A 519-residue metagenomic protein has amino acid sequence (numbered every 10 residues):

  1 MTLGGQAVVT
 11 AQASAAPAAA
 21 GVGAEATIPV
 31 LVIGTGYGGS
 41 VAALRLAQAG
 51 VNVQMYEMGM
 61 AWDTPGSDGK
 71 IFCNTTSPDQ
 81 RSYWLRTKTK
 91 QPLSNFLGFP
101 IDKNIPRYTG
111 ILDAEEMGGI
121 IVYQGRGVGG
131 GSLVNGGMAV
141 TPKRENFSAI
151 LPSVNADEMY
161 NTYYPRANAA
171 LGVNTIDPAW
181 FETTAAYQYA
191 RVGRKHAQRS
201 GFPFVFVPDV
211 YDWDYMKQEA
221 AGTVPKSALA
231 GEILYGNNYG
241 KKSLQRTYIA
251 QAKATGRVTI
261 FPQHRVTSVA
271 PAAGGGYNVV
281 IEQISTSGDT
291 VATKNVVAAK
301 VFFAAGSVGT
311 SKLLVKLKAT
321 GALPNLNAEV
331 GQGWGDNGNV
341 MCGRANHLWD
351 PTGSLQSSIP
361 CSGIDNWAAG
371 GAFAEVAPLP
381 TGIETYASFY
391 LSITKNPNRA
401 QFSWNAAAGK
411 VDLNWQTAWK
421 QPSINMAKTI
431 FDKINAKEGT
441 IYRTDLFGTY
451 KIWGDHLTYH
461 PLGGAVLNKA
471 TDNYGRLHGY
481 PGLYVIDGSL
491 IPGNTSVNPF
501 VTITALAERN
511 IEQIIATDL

Functional and structural regions predicted by a protein language model:
M1-A13: N-terminal export signals
A11-T27, T290: A short, basic/flexible loop-to-alpha-helix module at the beginning of a structural domain
G21-A149, V154-A156, G309, L323-A345: N-terminal glycine-rich phosphate/pyrophosphate-binding loop and immediately adjacent elements
A26-V30, A49-Q54, S200-P203, G256-V258 (+2 more regions): Loop/turn elements at helix/coil->beta-strand transitions in domains of secreted/extracellular proteins
Q48, N52-T76, S82, T255 (+6 more regions): Glycine-rich loop(s) and the adjacent beta-strand/alpha-helix scaffold that form part
I101-Q124, G131, N135, S153 (+6 more regions): FAD cofactor-binding and catalytic pocket of flavoenzymes
S153-Q263, T449-P461, V466: Conserved redox-cofactor binding core of oxidoreductases
L229-A230, F261, A270, K428-N494 (+2 more regions): A glycine-rich dinucleotide-binding beta-alpha-beta segment and adjacent secondary-structure elements that constitute
